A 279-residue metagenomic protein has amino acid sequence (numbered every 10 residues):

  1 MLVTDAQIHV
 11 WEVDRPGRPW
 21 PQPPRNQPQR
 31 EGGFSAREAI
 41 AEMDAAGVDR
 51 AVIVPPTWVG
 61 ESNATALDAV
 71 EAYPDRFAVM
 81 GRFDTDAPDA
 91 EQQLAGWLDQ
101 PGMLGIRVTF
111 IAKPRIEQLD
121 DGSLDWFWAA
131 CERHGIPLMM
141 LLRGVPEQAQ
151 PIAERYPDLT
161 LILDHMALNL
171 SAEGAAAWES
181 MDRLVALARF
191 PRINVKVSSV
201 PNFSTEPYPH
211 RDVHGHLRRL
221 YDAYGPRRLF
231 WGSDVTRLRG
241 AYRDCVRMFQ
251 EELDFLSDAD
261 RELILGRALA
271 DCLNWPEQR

Functional and structural regions predicted by a protein language model:
M1-A6, P16, P24-R50, R218-R219 (+2 more regions): Mid-to-C-terminal alpha-helical segments outside catalytic/metal-binding sites
V3-V13, L163-M166: Histidine-centered catalytic micro-motifs
Q7, M43, A66, W97 (+7 more regions): Conserved, mostly hydrophobic/aromatic
H9, T57, A167, V200-P201 (+1 more regions): Catalytic metal-binding/acid-base residues of hydrolase active sites
G32-E42, A87-L98, E179-S180: Short, acidic/polar
R50, V59-G144, P151, N194-V200: Active-site gating/metal-coordination segments in enzymes
F77-G81, T160-M166, Q250: Short hydrophobic/aromatic-enriched beta-strand-loop microsegments
E117-W231, E277-R279: Catalytic pocket-lining loop regions of alpha/beta-barrel enzymes, especially the amidohydrolase/enolase/GH5 lineages
